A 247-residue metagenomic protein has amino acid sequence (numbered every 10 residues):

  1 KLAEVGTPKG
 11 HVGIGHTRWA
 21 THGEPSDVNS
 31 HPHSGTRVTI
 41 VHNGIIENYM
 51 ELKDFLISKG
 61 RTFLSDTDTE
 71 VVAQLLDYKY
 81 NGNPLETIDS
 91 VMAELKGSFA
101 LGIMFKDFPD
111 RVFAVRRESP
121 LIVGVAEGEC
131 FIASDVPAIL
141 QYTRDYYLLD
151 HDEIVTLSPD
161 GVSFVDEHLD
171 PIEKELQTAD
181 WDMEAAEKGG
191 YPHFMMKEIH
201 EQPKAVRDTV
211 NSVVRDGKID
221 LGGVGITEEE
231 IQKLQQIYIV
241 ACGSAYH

Functional and structural regions predicted by a protein language model:
K1-K188, P192-H193, E201-Y238: Conserved short alpha-helical segments that host acidic/polar catalytic motifs at enzyme active sites
Q235-H247: Glycine-rich, small/polar surface segments that engage phosphate groups of diverse ligands
